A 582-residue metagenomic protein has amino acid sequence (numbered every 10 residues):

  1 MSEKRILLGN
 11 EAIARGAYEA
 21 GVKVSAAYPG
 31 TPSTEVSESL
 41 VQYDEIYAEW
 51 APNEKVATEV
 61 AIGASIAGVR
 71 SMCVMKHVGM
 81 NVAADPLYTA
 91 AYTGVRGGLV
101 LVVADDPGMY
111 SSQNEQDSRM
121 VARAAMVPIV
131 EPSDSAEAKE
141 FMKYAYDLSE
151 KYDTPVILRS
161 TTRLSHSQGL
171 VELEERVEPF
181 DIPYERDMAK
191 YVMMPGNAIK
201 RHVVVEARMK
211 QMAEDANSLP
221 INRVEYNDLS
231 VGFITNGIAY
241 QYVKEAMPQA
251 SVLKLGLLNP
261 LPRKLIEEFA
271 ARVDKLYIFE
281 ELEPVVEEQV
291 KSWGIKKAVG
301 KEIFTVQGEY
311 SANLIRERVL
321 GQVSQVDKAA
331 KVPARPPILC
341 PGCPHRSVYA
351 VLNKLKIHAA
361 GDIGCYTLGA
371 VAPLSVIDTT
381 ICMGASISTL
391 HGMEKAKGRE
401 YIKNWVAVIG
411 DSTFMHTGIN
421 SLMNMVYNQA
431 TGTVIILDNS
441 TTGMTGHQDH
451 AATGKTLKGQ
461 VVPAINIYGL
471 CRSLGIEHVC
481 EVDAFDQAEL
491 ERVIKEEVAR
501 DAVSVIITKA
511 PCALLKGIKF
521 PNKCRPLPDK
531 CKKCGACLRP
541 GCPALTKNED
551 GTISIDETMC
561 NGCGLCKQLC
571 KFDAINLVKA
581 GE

Functional and structural regions predicted by a protein language model:
M1-S135, R163, Y226-N227, E287 (+1 more regions): Thiamine diphosphate
S2-N10, P132-L339, P344, V348 (+6 more regions): Flexible, low-complexity linker and terminal segments
V36-S39, I62, A83-L87, M109-Q116 (+16 more regions): Short acidic, glycine/serine/threonine-rich loops at helix termini
S39-E45, V243-L253, G469-G475: Short helix-loop-beta junction
E45-P52, T93-A104, R186-A189, Y427-S440 (+2 more regions): A glycine-rich helix N-cap at a beta->alpha junction
D106-P155, T161, V192, G196 (+4 more regions): Conserved thiamine diphosphate
S111, A370-I507, G517-I518: Thiamine diphosphate
